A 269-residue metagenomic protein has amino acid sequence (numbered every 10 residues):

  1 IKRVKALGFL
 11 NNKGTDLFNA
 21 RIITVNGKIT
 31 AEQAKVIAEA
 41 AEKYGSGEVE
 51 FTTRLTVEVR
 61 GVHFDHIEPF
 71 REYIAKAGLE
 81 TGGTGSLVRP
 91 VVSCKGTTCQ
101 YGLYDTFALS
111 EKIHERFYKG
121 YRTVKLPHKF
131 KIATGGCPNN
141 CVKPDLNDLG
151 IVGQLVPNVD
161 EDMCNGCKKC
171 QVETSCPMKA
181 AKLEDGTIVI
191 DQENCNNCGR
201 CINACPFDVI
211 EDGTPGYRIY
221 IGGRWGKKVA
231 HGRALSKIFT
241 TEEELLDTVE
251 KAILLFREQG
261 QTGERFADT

Functional and structural regions predicted by a protein language model:
I1-L17, E32: Intrinsically disordered, low-complexity polar/charged tails and linkers
G8-G14, G45-F51, K179-K182: Short, flexible, solvent-exposed loop/turn segments with mixed acidic/basic and small polar residues
F18-C167, N194: Small-residue-enriched alpha-helical segments and adjacent helix-cap loops that form tight helix-helix packing
Q33, I37, F70, C198-C201 (+2 more regions): Hydrophobic side chains in well-ordered alpha-helices
K169-I190, N196, R200-G216: Iron-sulfur cluster-binding cysteine motifs and their immediate structural context in ferredoxin-like electron-transfer
D212-G226: Short, acidic (Asp/Glu-rich) active-site segment that either coordinates a divalent metal cofactor
R224-Q261: A hydrophobic, small-residue-rich beta->alpha segment in the mid-to-C-terminal subdomain of diverse proteins
Q261-T269: Bimodal "functional hotspot" detector
